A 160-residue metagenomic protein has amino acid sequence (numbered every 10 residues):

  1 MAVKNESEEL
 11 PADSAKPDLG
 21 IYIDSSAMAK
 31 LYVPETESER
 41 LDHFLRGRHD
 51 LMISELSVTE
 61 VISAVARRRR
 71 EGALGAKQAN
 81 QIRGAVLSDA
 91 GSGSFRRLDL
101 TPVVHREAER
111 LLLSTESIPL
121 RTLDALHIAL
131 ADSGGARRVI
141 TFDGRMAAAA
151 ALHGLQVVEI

Functional and structural regions predicted by a protein language model:
M1-E60, A64, R68-Q81, H153-V158: Short, well-structured N-terminal submotif of metal-dependent ribonuclease cores
A2-S7, S92-A148: Active-site neighborhoods of divalent-metal-dependent phosphate/nucleic-acid chemistry enzymes
Y22-D24, A85, L111-P119, H153-I160: Short flexible/disordered coil segments
H43-L45, A73-G75, G84, P119-R121 (+2 more regions): Short, surface-exposed linear patches
L56, I62-L111: Active-site-proximal, substrate-binding regions of enzyme catalytic domains and RNA-binding/basic surfaces
